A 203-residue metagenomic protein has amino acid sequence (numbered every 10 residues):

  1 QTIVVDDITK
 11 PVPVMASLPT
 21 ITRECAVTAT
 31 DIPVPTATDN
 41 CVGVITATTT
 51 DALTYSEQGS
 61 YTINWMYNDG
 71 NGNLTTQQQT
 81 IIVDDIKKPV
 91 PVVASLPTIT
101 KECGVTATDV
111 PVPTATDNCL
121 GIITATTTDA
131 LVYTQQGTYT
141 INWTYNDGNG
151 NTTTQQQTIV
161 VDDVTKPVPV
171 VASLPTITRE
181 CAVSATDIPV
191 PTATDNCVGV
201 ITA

Functional and structural regions predicted by a protein language model:
Q1-A203: Proline-threonine-serine-rich low-complexity tracts
